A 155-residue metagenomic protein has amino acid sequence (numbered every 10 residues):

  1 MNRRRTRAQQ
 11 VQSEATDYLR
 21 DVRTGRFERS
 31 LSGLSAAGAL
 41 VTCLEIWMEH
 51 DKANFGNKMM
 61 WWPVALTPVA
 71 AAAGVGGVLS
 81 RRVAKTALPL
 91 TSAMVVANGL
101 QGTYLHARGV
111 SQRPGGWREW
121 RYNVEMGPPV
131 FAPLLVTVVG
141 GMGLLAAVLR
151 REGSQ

Functional and structural regions predicted by a protein language model:
M1-Q155: Short amphipathic, positively biased membrane-proximal segments that drive organelle/inner-membrane targeting
